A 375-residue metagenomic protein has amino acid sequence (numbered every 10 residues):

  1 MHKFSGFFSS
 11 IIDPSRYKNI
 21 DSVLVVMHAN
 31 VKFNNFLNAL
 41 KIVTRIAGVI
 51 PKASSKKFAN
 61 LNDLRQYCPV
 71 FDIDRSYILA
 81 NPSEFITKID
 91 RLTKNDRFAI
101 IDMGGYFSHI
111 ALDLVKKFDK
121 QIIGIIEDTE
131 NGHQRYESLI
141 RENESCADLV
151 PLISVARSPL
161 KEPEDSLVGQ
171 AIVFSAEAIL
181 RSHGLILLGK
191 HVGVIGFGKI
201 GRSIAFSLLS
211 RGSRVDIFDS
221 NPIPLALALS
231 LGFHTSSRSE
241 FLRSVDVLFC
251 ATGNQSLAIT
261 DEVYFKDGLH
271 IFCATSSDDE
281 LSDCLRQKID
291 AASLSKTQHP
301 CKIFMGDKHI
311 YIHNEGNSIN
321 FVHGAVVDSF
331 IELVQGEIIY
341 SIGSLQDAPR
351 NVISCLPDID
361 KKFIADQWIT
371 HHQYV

Functional and structural regions predicted by a protein language model:
M1-D13, N62-L188: Glycine/serine-rich phosphate-binding loop and adjoining beta1-alpha1 elements at the start of nucleotide-handling
H2-S5, V150-I186, S282-V375: Adenosine-phosphate binding glycine-rich loop
N19-F33, G184-L209: Glycine-rich adenosine-cofactor-binding loop
K41, A205-S210, L229: Gly/Ala-rich phosphate-binding loop of Rossmann-like dinucleotide-binding domains, activating on the conserved
V43-I46, N95-F98, F118-I122, D148-V150 (+3 more regions): A short helix->loop->beta-strand "cap" motif at the edges of active sites that frequently abuts
I50-A59, E162, R181, R211-L231: NAD(P)-binding Rossmann-fold cofactor-contacting core
I100-D102, D119-N131, N254, E262-M305 (+1 more regions): ADP-ribose/adenylate-binding Rossmann-like module
A226, S230-V245: Short acidic low-complexity segments
